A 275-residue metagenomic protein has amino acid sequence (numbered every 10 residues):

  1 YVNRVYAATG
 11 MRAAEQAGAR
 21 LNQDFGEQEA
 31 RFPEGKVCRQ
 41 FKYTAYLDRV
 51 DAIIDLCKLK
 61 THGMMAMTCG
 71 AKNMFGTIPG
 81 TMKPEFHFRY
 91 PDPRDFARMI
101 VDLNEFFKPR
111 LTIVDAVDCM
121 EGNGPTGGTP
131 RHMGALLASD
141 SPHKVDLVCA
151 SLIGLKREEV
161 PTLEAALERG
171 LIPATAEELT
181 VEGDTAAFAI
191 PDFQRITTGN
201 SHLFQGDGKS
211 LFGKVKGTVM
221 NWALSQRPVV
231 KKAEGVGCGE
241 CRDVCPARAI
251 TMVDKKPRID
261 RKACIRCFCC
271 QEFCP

Functional and structural regions predicted by a protein language model:
Y1-K232, V236, R242-P246, T251-K256 (+3 more regions): N-terminal and secondary-structure boundary signal
